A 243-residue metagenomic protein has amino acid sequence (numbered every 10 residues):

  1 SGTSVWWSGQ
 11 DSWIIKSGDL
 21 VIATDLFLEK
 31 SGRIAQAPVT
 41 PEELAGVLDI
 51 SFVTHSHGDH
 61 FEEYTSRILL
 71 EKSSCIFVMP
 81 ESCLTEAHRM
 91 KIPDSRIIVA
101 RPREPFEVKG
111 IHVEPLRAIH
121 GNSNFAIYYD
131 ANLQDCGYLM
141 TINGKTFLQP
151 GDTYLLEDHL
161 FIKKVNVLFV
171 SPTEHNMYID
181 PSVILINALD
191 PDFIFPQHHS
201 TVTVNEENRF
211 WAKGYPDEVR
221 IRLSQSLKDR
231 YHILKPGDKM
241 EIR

Functional and structural regions predicted by a protein language model:
G2-T3, K16-I22, P105-E114, T141-F147 (+1 more regions): Beta-strand-turn-beta hairpins that frame and shape the catalytic cleft of phosphate-ester-processing enzymes
S8, I14-F52, S56, E63-I68 (+2 more regions): Pre-active-site segment of Zn-dependent metallo-hydrolases
A23-D25, V47-D59, V78-E81, L148-G151 (+3 more regions): Active-site neighborhood of phospho(di)ester-bond hydrolases with catalytic His/Asp-centered motifs
K30-S31, H57-F61, L84-E86, E104-E107 (+5 more regions): Active-site environment of divalent metal-dependent phosphoester hydrolases
P38-P105: Active-site HxH/HxHxD metal-binding segment of metal-dependent hydrolases
V39-A45, F106-K109, E114, E157-K164 (+1 more regions): Short amphipathic alpha-helix with an adjacent loop that forms part of the alpha/beta core around
K91-K109, N187, D192-R243: Binuclear metal-ion centers of metallo-dependent hydrolases, dominated by the metallo-beta-lactamase
H120-A188: Active-site-proximal loop/helix segments of hydrolase catalytic cores
